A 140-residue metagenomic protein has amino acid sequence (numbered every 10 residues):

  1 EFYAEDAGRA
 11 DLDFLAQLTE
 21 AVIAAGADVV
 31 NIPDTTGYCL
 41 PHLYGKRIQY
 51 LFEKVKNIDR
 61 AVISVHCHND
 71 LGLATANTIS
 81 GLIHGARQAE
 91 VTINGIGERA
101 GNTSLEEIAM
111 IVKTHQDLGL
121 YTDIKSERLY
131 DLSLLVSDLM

Functional and structural regions predicted by a protein language model:
E1-M140: Catalytic cores and adjacent flexible loops of soluble metabolic enzymes that perform enolate/carbanion chemistry on
